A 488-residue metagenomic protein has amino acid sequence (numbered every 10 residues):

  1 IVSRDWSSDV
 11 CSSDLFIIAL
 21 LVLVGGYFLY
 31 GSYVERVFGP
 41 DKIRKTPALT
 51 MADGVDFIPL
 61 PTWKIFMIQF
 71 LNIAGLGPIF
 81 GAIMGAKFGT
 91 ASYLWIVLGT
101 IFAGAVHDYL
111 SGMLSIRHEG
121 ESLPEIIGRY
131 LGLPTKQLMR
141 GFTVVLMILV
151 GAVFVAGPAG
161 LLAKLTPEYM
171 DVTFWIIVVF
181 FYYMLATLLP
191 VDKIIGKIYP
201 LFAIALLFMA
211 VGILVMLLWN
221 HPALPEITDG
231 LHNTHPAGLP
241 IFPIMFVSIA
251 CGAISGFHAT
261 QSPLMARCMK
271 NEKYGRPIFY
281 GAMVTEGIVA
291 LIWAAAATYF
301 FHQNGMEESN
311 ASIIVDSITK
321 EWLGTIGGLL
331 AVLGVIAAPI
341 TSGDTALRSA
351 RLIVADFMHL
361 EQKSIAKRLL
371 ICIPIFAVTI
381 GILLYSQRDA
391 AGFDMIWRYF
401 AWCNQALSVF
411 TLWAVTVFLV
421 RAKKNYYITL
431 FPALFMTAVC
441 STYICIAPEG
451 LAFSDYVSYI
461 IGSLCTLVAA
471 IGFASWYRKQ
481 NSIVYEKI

Functional and structural regions predicted by a protein language model:
I1-C11: Single conserved hydrophobic/aromatic residue that forms the stacking wall/gate of nucleotide- or nucleobase-binding
S13-G31, G85-S115, P124, G327-G328 (+1 more regions): Extracellular loop-to-transmembrane helix junctions
I17, L21-G39, F142, P158-L162 (+3 more regions): Membrane-interface loop-to-helix entry segments
V22-I79, N271-Y274: Membrane-interface "cap" regions at the ends of multi-pass membrane proteins
V22-L23, Y27, A103-E119, L123-L188 (+2 more regions): Helix-loop-helix module between adjacent transmembrane segments
P61-G77, L214-P222, G230-W293, L333-S342: Hydrophobic, membrane-embedded alpha-helices of multi-pass small-molecule transporters
G151-I177, A186-T187, L206-N233, F418-Y426 (+1 more regions): Hydrophobic alpha-helical segments and their helix-loop junctions in multi-pass secondary transporters
L217-I227, Y280-S317, Q387-A391: Extracellular/periplasmic helix-exit of transmembrane alpha-helices
